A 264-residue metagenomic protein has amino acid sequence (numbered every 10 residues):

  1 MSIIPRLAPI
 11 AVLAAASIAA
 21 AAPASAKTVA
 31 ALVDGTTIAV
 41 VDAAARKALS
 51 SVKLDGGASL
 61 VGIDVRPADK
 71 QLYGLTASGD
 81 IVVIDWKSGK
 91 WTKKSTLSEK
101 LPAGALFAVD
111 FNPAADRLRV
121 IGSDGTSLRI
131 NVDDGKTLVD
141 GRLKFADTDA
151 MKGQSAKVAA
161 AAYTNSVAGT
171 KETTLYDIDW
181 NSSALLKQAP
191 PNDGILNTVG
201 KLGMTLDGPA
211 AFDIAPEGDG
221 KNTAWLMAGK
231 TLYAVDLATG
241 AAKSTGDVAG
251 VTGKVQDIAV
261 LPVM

Functional and structural regions predicted by a protein language model:
M1-A26: Gram-negative bacterial Sec-dependent N-terminal signal peptides
T28-L32, Q71-G74, R117-V120, T170 (+2 more regions): Conserved beta-propeller blade signature
G35-A39, K70, S78-V82, D124-S127 (+2 more regions): Loop/turn residues immediately N-terminal
A43-D80: N-terminal, post-signal-peptide region of Sec/Tat-exported proteins
A43-R46, D85-G89, V132-G135, A189-D193 (+1 more regions): Short loop/turn segments that connect beta-strands within beta-propeller blades
K47-D55, K90-K100, V139-M151, I195-M204 (+1 more regions): A short beta-strand motif characteristic of beta-propeller blades
G62-D69, K100-D116, G153-K171, G208-G220 (+1 more regions): Structural signature of eukaryotic scaffold interfaces centered on beta-propeller domains
A242-M264: Blade-level signature of beta-propeller repeat domains, shared across WD40, Kelch, NHL, RCC1 and BNR/Asp-box propellers
